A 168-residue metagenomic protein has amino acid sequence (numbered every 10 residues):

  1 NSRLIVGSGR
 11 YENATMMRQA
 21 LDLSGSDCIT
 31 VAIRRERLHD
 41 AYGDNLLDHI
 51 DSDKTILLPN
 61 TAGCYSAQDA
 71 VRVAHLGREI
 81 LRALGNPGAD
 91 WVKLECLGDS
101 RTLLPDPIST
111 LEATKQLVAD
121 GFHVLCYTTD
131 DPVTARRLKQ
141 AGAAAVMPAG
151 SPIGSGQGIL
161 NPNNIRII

Functional and structural regions predicted by a protein language model:
N1-G7, N45: N-terminal amphipathic alpha-helix/helix-capping segment at the start of soluble metabolic enzymes
R10-V31, D40-I56, Y65-I168: Alpha/beta enzyme core
R34: Metallocofactor- and cofactor-centric catalytic cores in central/energy metabolism, strongly enriched
